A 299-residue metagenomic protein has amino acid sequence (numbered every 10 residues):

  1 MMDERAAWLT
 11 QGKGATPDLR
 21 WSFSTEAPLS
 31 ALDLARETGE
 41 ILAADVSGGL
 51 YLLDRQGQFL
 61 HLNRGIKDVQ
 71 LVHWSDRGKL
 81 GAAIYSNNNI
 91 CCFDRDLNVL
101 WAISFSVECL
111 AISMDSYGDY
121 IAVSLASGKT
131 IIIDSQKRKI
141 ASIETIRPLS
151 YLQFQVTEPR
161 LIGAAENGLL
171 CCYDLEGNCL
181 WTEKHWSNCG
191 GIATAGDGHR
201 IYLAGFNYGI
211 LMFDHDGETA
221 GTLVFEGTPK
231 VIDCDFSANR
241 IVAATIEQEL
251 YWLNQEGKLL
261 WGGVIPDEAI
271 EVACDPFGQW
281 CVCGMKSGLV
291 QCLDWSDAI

Functional and structural regions predicted by a protein language model:
M2-P28, Q56: A short helix->beta-strand "capping" segment at the edge of beta-propeller domains
D18-F23, Q58-N63, N98-I103, R138-E144 (+3 more regions): A short beta-strand motif characteristic of beta-propeller blades
W21-G48: Beta-strand-rich domains and repeat architectures in extracellular enzymes and scaffolds, especially beta-propellers
L32, V72, I112-M114, L152 (+3 more regions): Hydrophobic core register within WD40 beta-propeller blades
R36-T38, D76-R77, S116-Y117, V156-E158 (+3 more regions): Residue-level detector of Asp-centered blade-edge/turn motifs that repeat once per structural unit in beta-propeller
I41, L80-G81, I121, L161 (+3 more regions): Hydrophobic beta-strand positions that form the internal "hydrophobic ladder" of WD40/Gbeta-like beta-propeller blades
Y51, I90-C91, I131, C171-C172 (+3 more regions): WD40 beta-propeller blade core
D267-I299: Blade-level signature of beta-propeller repeat domains, shared across WD40, Kelch, NHL, RCC1 and BNR/Asp-box propellers
